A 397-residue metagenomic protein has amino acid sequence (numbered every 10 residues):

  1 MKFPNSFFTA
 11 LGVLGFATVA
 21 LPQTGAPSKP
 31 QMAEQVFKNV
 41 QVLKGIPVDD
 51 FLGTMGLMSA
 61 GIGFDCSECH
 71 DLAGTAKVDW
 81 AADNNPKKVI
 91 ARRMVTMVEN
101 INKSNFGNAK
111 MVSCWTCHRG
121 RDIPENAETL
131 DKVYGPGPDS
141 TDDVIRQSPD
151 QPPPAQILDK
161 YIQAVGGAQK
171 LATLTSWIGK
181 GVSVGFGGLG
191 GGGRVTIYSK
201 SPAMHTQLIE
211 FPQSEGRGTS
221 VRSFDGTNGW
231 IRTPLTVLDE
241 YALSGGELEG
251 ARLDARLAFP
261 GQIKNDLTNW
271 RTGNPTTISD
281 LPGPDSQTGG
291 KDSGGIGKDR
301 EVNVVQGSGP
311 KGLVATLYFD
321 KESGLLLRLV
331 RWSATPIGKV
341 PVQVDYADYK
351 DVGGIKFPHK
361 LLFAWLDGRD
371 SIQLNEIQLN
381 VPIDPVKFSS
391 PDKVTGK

Functional and structural regions predicted by a protein language model:
F8-V19: Bacterial N-terminal signal peptides
P30-D71, P154-G181: Mature N-terminal segment immediately following signal peptide/propeptide cleavage in secreted/periplasmic
G45, G74-N100, N126-S140: Gly/Gly-Pro-rich "capping" loops immediately C-terminal to redox-active cysteine motifs in periplasmic/lumenal
G63-A73, M111-R121: The canonical Cys-X-X-Cys-His
V95-W115, D143-A155: Short Fe-S-cluster ligation motifs
Q163-V237, N269-P284: N-terminal mature ectodomain segment of secretory-pathway/periplasmic proteins
S214-E215, I296-T395: Gly/Pro-enriched, hydrophobic low-complexity segments that function as extracytoplasmic propeptides/linkers
W230-P260: Acidic/charged, solvent-exposed loop-and-adjacent secondary-structure segments enriched in E/D, K/R, S/T, and G/P
